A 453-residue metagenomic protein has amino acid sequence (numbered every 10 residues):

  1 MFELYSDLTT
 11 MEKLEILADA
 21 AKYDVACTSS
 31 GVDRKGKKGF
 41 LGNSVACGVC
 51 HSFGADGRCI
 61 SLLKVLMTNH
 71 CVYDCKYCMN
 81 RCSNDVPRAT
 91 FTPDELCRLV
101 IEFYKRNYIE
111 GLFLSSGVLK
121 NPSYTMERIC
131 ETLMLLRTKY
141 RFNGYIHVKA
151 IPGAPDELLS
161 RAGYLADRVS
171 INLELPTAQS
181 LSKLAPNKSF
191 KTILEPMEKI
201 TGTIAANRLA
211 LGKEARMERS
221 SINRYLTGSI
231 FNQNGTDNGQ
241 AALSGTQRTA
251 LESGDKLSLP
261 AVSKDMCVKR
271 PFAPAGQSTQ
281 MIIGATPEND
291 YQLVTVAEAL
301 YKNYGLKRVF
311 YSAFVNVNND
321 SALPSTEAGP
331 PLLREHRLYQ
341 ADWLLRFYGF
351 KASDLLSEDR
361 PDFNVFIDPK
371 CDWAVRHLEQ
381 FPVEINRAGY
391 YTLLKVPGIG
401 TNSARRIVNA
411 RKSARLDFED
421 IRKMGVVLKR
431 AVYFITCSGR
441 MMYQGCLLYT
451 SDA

Functional and structural regions predicted by a protein language model:
M11-T68, C82-P87: N-terminal [4Fe-4S]-dependent radical SAM core
H70-N80: Local cysteine-cluster metal-coordination motifs and their immediate loop/turn environment, predominantly Fe-S cluster
C82-L112: Conserved alpha-helical substructure of the radical SAM core
C97, K120-Y348: Conserved AdoMet/S-adenosylmethionine-binding subsite of the radical SAM
E327-T392, C437, M442-L448: Long, highly charged, low-complexity intrinsically disordered interaction regions that mediate electrostatic DNA/RNA
Y391, R405-N409, F418-K423, L428-K429: Compact, charge-rich alpha-helical regulatory domains located at protein termini
Y449-A453: Conserved small/polar residues in nucleotide/adenosyl-binding loops
